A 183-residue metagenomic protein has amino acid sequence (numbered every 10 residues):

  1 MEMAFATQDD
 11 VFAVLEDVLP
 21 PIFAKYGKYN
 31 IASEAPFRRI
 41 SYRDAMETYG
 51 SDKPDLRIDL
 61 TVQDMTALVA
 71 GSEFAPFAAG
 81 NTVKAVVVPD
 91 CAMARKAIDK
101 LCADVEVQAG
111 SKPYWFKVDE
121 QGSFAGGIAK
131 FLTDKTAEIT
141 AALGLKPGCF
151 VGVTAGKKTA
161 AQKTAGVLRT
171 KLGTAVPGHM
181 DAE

Functional and structural regions predicted by a protein language model:
E2-E183: Class II aminoacyl-tRNA synthetase catalytic cores and aaRS-like
